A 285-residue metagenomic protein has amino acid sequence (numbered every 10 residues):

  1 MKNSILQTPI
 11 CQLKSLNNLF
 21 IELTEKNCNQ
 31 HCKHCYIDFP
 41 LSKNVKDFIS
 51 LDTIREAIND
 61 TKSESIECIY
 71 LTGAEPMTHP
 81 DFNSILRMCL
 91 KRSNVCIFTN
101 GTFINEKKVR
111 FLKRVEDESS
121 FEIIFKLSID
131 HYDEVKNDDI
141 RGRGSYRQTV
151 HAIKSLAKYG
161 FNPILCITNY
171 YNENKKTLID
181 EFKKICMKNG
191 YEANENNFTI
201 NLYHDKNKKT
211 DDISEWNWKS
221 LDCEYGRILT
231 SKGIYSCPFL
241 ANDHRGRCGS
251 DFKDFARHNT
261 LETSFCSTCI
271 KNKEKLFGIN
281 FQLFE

Functional and structural regions predicted by a protein language model:
N3-C11: A detector for short, charged/polar N-terminal pre-domain segments
L6, L19, K108-V115, K183-I185: Short, well-ordered amphipathic alpha-helices
I10-D52: Canonical Radical SAM [4Fe-4S] cluster-binding loop centered on the CxxxCxxC motif and its immediate flanking residues
S42-E56, A74-E118, I129-K136, G144-Q148 (+1 more regions): Canonical radical SAM enzyme core domain
E56-M77, C269: Short Fe-S-cluster ligation motifs
E64-I69, C96, S119-I129, G144-T210: Conserved C-terminal portion of the radical SAM core fold that forms the substrate/S-adenosylmethionine-binding
T199, Y203-E285: Accessory C-terminal segments flanking Radical SAM cores
